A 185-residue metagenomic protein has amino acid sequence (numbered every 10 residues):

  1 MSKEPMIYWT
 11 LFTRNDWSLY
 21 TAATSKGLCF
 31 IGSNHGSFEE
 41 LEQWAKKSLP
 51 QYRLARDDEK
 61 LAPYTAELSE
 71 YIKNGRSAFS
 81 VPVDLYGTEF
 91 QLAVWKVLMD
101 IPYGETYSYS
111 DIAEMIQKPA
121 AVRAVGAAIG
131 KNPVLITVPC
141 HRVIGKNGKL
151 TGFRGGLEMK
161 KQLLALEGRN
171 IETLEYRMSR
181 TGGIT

Functional and structural regions predicted by a protein language model:
M1-P119, L166, N170-T185: Basic nucleic-acid-binding alpha-helical/helix-turn surface characteristic of O6-alkylguanine DNA
A120-Q162, I171: Short glycine/serine-rich loop segments
